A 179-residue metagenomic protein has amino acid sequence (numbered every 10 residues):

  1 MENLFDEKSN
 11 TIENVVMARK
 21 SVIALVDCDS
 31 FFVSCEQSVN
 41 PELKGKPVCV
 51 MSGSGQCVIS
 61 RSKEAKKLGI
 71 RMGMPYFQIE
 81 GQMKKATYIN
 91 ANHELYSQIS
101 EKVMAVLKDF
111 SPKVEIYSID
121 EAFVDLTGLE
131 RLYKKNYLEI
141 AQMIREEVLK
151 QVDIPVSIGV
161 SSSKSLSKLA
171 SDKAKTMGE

Functional and structural regions predicted by a protein language model:
M1-E179: Gly/Gly-Pro- and Ser/Thr-rich, intrinsically disordered tail segments characteristic of DNA damage-repair and tolerance
